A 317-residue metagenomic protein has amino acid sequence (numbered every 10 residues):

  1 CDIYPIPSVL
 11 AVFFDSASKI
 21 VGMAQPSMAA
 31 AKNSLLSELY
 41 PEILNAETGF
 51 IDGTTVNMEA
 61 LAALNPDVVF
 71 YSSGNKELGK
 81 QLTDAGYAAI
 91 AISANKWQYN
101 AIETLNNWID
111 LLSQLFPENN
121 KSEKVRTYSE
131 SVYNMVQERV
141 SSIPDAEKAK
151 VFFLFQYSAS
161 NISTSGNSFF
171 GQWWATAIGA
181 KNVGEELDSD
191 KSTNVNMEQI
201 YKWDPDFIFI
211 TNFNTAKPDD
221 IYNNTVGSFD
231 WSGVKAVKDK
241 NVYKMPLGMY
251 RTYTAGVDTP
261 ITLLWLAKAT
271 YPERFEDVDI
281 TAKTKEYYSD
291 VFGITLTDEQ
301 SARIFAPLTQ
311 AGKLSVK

Functional and structural regions predicted by a protein language model:
C1-D2, K19-A24, V68-S72, A89-S93 (+5 more regions): Structural recognition of the beta-strand scaffold that forms the well-ordered cores of secreted hydrolase catalytic
D2-A62, V68, S73, V183: A short, structured surface patch at a secondary-structure boundary
Y4-P7, P26-A29, V68-F70, G74-L78 (+5 more regions): Solvent-exposed loop/turn segments at secondary-structure junctions within structured extracellular/periplasmic domains
F14-D15, A62-A63, L82-D84, I143-E147 (+4 more regions): Extracellular/periplasmic catalytic domains that process cell-envelope and extracellular macromolecules
V56-N57, L78, V195-Q199: Short acidic active-site motifs
L78-S160, E185, V237-K238, K244-V316: Extracytoplasmic substrate-binding proteins
T164-K191: Alpha-helical, coiled-coil/dimerization segments enriched in small aliphatic residues
T193-L247: A contiguous binding-surface segment within folded domains or other stable secondary-structure elements
